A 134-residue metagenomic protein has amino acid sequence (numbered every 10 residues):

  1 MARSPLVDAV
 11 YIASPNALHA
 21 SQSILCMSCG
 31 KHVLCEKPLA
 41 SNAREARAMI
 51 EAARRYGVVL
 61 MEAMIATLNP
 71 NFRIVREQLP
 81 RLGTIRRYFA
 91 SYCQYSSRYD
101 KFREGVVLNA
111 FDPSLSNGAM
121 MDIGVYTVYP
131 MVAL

Functional and structural regions predicted by a protein language model:
M1-A52: Beta-loop-alpha module in the N-terminal Rossmann-like domain of NAD(P)-dependent dehydrogenases, especially those
D8-V10, L60, N117-G118: Short active-site oxyanion
P15, P38, I65, Y92-C93: Histidine-centered beta-alpha loop that forms part of the nucleotide-sugar donor binding/catalytic region in diverse
S28, R55, P80-L82: Short, well-ordered coil/turn elements that cap or connect secondary structure elements
A43, R47, R54, A66-N69 (+1 more regions): Short, amphipathic alpha-helical segments
A48-I65, I85-Y88: Rossmann-fold dehydrogenase core element
A66-L134: Predominantly a Rossmann-like dinucleotide-binding segment in NAD(P)-dependent oxidoreductases
